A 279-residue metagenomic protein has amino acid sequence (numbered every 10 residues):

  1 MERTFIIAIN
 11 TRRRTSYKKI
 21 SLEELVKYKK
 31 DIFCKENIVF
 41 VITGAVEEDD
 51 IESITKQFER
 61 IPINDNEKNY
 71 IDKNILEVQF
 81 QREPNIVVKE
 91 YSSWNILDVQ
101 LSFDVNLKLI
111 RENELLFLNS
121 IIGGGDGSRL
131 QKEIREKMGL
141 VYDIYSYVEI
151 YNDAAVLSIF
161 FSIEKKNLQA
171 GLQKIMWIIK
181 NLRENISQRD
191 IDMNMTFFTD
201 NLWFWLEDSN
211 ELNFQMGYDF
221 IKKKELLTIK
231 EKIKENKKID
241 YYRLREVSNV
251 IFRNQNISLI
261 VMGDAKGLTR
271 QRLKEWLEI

Functional and structural regions predicted by a protein language model:
M1-Y70, V105-N106, E136-I279: Charge-rich, well-structured scaffold segments of protease-associated domains
E36, L115-L116, Q131, E278: A residue-level detector for conformationally permissive "hinge/kink" positions
E67-R129: His/Glu-based metal-binding/catalytic segments typifying zinc-dependent metallopeptidases
R129-K137: Short amphipathic alpha-helix segments
